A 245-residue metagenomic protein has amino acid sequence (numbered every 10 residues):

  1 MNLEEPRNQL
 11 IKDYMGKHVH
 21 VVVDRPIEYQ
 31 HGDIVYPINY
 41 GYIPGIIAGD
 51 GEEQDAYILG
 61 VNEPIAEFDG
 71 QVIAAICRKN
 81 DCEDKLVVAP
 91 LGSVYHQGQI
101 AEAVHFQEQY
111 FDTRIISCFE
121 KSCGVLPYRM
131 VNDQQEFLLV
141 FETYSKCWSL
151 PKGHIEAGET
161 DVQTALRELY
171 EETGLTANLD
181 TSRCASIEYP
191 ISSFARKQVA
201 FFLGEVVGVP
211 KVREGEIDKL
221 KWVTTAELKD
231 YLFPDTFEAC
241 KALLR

Functional and structural regions predicted by a protein language model:
N2-C118: Hydrophobic N-terminal alpha-helices or hydrophobic patches in metabolic proteins across all domains of life
I38, Q54, K121-C123, K197-A200 (+1 more regions): Change "...and in nucleic-acid phosphodiester-cleaving endonucleases..." to "...and in nucleic-acid processing enzymes
Y42, S149, W222: Short aromatic/basic micro-patch
I46, N62, G92, R129-N132 (+2 more regions): Short loop segments at secondary-structure junctions
G92, T143-S145: Short, solvent-exposed aromatic-acidic interface loops
R114-F137: Conserved N-terminal beta-strand and adjoining loop/helix that marks the start of the Nudix/MutT-like hydrolase domain
L138-E142: Short, acidic/hydrophobic/Gly-rich beta-strand patch recurrent on exposed beta strands that often constitutes part
G153-L243: Unchanged
